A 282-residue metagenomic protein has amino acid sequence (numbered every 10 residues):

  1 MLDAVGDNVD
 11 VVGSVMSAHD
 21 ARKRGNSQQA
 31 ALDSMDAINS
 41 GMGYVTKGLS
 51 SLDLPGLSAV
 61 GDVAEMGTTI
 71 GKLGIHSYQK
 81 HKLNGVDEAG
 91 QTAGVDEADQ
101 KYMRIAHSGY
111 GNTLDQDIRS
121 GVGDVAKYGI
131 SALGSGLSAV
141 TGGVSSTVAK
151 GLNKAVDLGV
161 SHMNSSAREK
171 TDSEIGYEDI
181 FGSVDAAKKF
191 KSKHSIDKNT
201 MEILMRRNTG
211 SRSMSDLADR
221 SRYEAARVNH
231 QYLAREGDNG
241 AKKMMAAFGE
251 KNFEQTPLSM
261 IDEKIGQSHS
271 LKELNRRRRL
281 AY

Functional and structural regions predicted by a protein language model:
M1-E88, Q100-R168, K242-A246, E250-K251 (+2 more regions): Membrane-interacting helical modules
L83-D124, S161-N275, A281: Cytosolic/matrix-facing juxtamembrane and C-terminal tails of multi-pass cellular membrane proteins
